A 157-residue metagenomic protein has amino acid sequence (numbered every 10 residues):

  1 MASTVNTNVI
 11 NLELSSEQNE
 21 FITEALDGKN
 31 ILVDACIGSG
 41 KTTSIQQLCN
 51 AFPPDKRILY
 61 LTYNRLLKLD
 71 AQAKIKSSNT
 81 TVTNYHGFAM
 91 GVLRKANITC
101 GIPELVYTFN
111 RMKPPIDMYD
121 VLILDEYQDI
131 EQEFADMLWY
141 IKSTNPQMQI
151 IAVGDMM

Functional and structural regions predicted by a protein language model:
M1-M157: The feature marks helicase ATPase cores and/or their adjacent C-terminal helical subdomains in SF1/SF2/AAA+ helicases
